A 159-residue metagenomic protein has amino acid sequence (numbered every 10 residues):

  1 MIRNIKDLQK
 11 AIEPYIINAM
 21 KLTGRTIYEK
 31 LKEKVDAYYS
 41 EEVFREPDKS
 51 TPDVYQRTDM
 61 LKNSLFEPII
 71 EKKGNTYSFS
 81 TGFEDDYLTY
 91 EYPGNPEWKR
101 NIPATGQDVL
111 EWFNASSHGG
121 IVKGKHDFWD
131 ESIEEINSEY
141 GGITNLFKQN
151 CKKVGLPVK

Functional and structural regions predicted by a protein language model:
M1-S80, R100-K159: Short, Lys/Arg-rich flexible segments
N75-K99: Mid-chain, well-packed structural core segment of small domains
